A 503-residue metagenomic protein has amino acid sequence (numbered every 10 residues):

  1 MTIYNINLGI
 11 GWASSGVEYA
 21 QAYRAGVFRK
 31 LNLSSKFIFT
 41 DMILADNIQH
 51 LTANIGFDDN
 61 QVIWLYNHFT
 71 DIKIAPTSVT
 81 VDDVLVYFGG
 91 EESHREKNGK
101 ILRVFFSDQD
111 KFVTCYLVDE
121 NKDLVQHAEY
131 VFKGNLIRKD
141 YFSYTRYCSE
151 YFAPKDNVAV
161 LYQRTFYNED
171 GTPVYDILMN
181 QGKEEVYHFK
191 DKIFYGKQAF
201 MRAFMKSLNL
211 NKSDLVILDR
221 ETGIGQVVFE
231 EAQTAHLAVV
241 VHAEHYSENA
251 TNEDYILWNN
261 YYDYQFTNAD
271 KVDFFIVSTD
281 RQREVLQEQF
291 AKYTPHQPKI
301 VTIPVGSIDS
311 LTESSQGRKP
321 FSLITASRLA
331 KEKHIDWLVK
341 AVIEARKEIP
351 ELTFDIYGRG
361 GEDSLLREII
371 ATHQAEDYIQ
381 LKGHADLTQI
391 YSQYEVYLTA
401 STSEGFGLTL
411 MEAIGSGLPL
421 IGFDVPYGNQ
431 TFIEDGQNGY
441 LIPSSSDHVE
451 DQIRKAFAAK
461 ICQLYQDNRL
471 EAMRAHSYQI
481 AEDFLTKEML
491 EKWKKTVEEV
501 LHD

Functional and structural regions predicted by a protein language model:
Y262, D270-Q297: A short, active-site helix/loop in glycosyltransferases that binds the activated sugar's phosphate group
F321, R328-E344, G361-E362: A conserved mid-protein helix/loop that constitutes part of the nucleotide-sugar donor-binding site
L365-H384: Nucleotide-activated donor-binding/catalytic signature segment of Leloir-type glycosyltransferases, i.e., the conserved
A375, R469-F484: A short, well-ordered alpha-helix in the C-terminal region of glycosyltransferases
H384-A385, Q389-Y394: Short alpha-helical donor nucleotide-sugar binding micro-motif in glycosyltransferases
T402: Aromatic "clamp/platform" in nucleotide-sugar-dependent glycosyltransferases that forms part of the donor/acceptor
P419-F423: Short hydrophobic beta-strand element within catalytic cores of glycosyltransferases and related nucleotide-activated
Q430-I461: Change "using UDP/GDP/dTDP sugars" to "using nucleotide sugars
